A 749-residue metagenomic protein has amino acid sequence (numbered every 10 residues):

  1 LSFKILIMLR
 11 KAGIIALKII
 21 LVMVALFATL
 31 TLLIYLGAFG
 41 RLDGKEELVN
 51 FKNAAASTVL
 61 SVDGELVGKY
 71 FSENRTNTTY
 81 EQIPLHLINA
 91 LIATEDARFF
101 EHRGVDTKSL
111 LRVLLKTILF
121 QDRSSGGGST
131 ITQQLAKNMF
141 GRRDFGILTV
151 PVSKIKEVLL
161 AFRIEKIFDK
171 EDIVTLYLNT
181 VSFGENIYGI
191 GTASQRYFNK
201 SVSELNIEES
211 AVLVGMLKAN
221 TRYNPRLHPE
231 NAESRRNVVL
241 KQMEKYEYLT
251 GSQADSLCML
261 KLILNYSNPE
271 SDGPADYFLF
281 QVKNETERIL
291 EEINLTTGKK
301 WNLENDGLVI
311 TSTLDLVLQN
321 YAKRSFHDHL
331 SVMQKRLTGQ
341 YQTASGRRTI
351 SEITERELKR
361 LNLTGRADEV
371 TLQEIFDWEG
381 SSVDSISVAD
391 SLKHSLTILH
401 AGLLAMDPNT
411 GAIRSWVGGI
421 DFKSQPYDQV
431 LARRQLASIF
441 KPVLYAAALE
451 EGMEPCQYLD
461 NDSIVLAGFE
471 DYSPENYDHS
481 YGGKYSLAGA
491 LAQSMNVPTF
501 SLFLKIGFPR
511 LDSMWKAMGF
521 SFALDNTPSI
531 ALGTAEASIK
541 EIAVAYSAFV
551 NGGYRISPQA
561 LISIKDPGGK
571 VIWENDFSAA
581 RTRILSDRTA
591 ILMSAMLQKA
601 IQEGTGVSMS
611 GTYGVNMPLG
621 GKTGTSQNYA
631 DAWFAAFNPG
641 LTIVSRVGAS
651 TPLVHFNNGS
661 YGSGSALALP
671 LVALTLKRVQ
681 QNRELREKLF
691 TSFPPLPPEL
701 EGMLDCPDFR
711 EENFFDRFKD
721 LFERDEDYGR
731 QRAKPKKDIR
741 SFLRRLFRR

Functional and structural regions predicted by a protein language model:
S2-L60, R98, I118-Q121, M333: N-terminal type II signal-anchor transmembrane helix that functions as the membrane-insertion/stop-transfer segment
N53-A56, L60-S256, E270, Q281 (+3 more regions): Peptidoglycan glycan-strand catalytic modules in the bacterial/periplasmic cell-wall system
T76-E81, I310, H394-G402, S424-V443 (+3 more regions): Short active-site loop at a secondary-structure junction that contains or immediately precedes the catalytic residue(s)
L91-I92, M243, A322, T410-G411 (+6 more regions): Active-site SXXK
F100-L110, Y188-G191, T250-D255, L449-A467 (+2 more regions): Short, well-structured active-site flanking segments
L119-F145, K200-S203, S267-G273, M453-L511 (+3 more regions): Conserved catalytic neighborhood of penicillin-recognizing serine enzymes
T250-V370: Non-catalytic structural connector segments
S312, L316-V332, I353-D407, A412 (+3 more regions): A penicillin-recognizing enzyme superfamily signal
